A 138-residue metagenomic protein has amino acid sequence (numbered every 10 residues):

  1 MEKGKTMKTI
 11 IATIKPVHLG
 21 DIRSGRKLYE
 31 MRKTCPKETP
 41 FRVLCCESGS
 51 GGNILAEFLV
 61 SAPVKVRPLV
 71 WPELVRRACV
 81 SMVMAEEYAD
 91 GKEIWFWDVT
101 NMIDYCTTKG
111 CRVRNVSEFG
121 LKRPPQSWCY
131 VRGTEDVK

Functional and structural regions predicted by a protein language model:
E2-K138: Structured alpha/beta reader/binder surfaces that contact nucleic acids or chromatin modification marks
